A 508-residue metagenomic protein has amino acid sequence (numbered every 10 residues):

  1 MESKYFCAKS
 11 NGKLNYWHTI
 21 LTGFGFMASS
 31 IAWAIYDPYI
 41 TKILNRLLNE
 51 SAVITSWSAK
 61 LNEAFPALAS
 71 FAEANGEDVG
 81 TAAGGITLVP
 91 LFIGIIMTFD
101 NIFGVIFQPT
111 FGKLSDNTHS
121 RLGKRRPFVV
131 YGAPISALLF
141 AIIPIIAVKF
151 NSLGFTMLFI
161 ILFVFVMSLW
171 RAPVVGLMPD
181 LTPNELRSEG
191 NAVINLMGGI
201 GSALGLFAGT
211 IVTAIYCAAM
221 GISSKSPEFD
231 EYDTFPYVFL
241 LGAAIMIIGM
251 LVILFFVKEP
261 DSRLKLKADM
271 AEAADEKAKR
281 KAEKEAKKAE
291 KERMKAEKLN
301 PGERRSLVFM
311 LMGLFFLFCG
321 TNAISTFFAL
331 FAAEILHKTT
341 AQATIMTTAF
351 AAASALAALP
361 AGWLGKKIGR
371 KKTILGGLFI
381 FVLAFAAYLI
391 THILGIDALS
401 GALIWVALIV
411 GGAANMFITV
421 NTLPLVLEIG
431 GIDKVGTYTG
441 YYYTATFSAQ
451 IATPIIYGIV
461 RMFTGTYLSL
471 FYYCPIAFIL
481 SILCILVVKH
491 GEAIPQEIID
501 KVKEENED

Functional and structural regions predicted by a protein language model:
E2-N15, P260-M312, V502-D508: Juxtamembrane intracellular "pre-TM" segments in multi-pass secondary transporters
P38-L91, T326-A343: Short amphipathic helix-loop junctions that connect adjacent transmembrane helices in Major Facilitator Superfamily/SLC
G104, N191-A214, Y443-T453: Glycine-rich segments within core transmembrane alpha-helices of 12-TM secondary carriers
V105-R121, A357-R370, R461: Helix-to-loop junctions at the C-terminal end of transmembrane segments in multipass secondary transporters
K124-R126, T213-A244, I459-F478: A membrane-interface helix-boundary motif in multi-pass transporters
V129-N151, F379-D397: C-terminal ends and interior cores of transmembrane alpha-helices in multi-pass membrane transporters/permeases
L169-P183, F417-G431: Intracellular juxtamembrane helix-capping segments at the cytosolic ends of symmetry-related transmembrane helices
K371-T419: C-terminal transmembrane helical hairpin of 12-TM major facilitator-type secondary transporters
